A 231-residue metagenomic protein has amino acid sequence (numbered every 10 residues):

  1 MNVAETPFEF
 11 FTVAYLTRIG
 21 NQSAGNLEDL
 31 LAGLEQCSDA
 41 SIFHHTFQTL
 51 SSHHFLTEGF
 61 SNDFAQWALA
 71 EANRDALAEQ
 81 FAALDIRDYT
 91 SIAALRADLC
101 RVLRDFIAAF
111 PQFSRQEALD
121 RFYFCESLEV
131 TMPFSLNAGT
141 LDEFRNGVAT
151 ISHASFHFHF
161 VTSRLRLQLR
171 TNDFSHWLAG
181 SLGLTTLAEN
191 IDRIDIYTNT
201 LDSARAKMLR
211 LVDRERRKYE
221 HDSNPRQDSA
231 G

Functional and structural regions predicted by a protein language model:
M1-G231: Terminal, compositionally biased segments used for targeting/anchoring and flexible tails
